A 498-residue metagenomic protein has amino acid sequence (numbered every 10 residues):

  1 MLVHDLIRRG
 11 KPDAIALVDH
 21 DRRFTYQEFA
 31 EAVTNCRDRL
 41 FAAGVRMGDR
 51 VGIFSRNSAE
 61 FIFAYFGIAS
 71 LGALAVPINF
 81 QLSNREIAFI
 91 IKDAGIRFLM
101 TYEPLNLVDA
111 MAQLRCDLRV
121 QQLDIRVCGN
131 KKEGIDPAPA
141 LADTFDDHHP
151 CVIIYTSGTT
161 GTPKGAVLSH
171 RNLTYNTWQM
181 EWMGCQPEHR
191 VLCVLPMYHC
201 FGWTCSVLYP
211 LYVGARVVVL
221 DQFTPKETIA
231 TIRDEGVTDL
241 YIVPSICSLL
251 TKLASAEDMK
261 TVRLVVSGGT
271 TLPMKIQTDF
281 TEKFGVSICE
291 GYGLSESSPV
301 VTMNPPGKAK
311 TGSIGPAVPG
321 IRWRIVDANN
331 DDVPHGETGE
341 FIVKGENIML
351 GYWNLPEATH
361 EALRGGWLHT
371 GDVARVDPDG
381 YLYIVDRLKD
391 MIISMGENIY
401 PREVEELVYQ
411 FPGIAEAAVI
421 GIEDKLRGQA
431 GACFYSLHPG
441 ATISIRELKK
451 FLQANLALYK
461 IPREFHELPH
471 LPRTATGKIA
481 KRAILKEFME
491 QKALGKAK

Functional and structural regions predicted by a protein language model:
I15-V45, D49-S58, I62-F66, S83-A88 (+1 more regions): Conserved AMP-binding/adenylate-forming core of the ANL superfamily
T25-Q27, C151-Y175: Conserved AMP-binding A3 loop
A42-A43, S70-K132, P439-A441: Structural core segment of the AMP-binding/adenylate-forming
L82, L99, L240, G345 (+6 more regions): AMP-binding/adenylate-forming catalytic core of the ANL superfamily
D136-Y155, T162, G184-R190: Conserved pre-ATP/AMP-binding loop-to-beta segment of ANL
T174-R190, C200-D239, K252-A254: Conserved AMP-binding/adenylation subdomain of ANL enzymes
V237-I242, T251-K310, R322: Gly/Ser/Thr-rich phosphate-binding loop
P316-G320, D331-A362, E397-I399: Conserved ATP/PPi-binding loop(s) of AMP-dependent carboxylate-activating enzymes
